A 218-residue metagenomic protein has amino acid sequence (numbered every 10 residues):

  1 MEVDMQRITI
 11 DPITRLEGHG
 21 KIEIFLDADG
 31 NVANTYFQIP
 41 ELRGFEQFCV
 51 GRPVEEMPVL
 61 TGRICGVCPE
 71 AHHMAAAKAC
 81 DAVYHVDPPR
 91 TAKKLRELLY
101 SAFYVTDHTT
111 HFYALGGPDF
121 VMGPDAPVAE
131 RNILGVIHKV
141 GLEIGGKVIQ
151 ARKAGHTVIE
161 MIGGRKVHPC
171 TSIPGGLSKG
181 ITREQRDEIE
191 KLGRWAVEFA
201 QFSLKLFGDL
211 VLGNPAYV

Functional and structural regions predicted by a protein language model:
M1-V218: Active-site bordering "gate/hinge" segments that shape substrate access to catalytic or cofactor-binding pockets
